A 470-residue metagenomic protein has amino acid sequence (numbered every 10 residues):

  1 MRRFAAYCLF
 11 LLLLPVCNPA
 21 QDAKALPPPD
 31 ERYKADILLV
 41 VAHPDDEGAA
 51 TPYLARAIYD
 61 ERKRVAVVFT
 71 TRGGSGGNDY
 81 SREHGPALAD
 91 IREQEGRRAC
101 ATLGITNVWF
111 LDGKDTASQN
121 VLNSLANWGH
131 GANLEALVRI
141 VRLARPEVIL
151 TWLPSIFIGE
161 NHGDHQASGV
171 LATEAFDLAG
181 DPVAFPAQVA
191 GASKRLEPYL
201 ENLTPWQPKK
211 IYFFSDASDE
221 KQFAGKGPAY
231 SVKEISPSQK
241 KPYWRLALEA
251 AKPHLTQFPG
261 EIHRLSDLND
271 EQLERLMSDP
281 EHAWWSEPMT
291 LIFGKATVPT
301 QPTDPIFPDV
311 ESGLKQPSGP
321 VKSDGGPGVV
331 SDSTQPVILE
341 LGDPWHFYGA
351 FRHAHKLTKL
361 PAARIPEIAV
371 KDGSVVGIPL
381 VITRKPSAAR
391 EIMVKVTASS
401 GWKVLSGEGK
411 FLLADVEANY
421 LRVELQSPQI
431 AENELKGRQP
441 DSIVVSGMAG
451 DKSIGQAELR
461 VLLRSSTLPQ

Functional and structural regions predicted by a protein language model:
A6, Q21-V40, S124, G131-A354: Metal-dependent de-N-acetylase/amidase catalytic core
A6-V16: Bacterial N-terminal signal peptides
Q21-A144, Q166, T173-D177: Active-site rim/loop-helix segments in enzyme catalytic domains that contact anionic ligands
I338-P379: Beta-sheet-dominated interaction scaffolds and their linkers
T383-G401: Short acidic, flexible loop segments centered on an aromatic residue
V404-E432: Intrinsically disordered, low-complexity Pro/Gly/Ser/Thr-rich segments with frequent PxxP/GP/PP motifs and embedded
Q429-S442: Short glycine/proline/serine/threonine-rich loop/turn segments at secondary-structure transition edges
G455-Q470: Short beta-strand elements
